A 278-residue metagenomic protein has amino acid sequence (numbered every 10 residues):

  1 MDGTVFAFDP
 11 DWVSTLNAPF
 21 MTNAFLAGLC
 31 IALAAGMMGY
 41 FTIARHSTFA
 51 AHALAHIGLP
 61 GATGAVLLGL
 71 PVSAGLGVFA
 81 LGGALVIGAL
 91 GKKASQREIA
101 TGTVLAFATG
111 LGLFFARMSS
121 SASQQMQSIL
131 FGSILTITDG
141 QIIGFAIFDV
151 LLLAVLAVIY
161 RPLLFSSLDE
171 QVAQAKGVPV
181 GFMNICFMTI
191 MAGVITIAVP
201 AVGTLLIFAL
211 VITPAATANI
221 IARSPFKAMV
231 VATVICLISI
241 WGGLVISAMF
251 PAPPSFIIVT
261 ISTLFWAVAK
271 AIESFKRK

Functional and structural regions predicted by a protein language model:
F6-N23, A94, T101-R161, C186: Transmembrane helix-bundle core of multi-pass membrane transporters and related energy-transducing complexes
F8-L16, L130-L135, I235-I272: C-terminal binding/interaction regions
A24-A27, V72-A80, E98-G102, A146 (+2 more regions): Loop-to-transmembrane alpha-helix initiation sites
Y40-A122, A218-V230, S247-F250, S274-F275: Short loop segments and helix-boundary regions at transmembrane helix junctions of multi-pass inner-membrane proteins
H56-L67, V104-A116, T136-I137, V180-I190 (+2 more regions): Small-residue-rich segments of transmembrane alpha-helices in multi-pass membrane proteins, especially helix faces
Q141-P214: Helix-loop-helix "hairpin" substructures at the membrane interface of multi-pass membrane proteins
R161-P162, A271-K278: Membrane-interface capping segments at transmembrane-helix boundaries
I207-F256: Transmembrane alpha-helical segments in multi-pass inner-membrane proteins
